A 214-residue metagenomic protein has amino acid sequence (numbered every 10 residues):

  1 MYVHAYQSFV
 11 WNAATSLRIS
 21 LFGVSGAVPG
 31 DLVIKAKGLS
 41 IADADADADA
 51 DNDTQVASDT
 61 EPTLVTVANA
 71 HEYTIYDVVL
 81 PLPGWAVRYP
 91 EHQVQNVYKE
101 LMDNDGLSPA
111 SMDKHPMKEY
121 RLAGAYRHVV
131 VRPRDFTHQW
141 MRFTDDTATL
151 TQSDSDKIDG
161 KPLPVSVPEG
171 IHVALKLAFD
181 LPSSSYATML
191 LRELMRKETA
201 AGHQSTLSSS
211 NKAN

Functional and structural regions predicted by a protein language model:
M1-N214: Non-catalytic, substrate/partner-engaging modules appended to enzymatic cores
